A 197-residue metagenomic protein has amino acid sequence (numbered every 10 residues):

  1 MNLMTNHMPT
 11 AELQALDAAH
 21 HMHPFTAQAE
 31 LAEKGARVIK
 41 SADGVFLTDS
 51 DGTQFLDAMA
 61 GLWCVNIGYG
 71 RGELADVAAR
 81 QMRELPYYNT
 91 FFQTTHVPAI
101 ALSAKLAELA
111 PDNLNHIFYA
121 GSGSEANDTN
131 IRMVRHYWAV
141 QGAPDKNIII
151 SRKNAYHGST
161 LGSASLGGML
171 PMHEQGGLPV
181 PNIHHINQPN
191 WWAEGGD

Functional and structural regions predicted by a protein language model:
N2-D43, Q93, P98: Active-site-adjacent loop/helix segments that line or gate small-molecule/cofactor pockets in enzymes
T10, Q54-A143: Glycine-rich loop-to-alpha-helix module at the N-terminal edge of alpha/beta enzyme cores
L16, H21-M22, W63, Y87 (+3 more regions): Tryptophan-centric aromatic hotspots in well-structured domains and transmembrane helices
H20, Q81, S159: Phosphate/oxyanion-binding loops and surfaces in catalytic or ligand/nucleic-acid-binding neighborhoods
H23, E84, W191-W192: Active-site/binding-pocket entry motifs
A36-D57: Active-site and channel-lining beta-strand-loop segments that bind or position nucleotide-derived/phosphorylated
T48, G68, S163-G167: Short beta-strand-to-turn element immediately C-terminal to the catalytic PLP-Schiff-base lysine in fold type I
A104-D197: PLP-dependent aspartate aminotransferase-fold enzymes
